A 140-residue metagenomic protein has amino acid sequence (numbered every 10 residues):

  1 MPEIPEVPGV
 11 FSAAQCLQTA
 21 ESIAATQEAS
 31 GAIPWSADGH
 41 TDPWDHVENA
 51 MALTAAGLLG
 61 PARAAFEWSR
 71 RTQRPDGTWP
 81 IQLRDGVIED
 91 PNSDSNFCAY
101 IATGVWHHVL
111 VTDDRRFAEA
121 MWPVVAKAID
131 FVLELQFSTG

Functional and structural regions predicted by a protein language model:
M1-W44, A55-W68, D76-W79: Low-complexity, Ser/Thr/Pro/Gly-enriched N-terminal "stalk/linker" regions
A37, A50, E89: Conserved short-loop catalytic and cofactor-binding motifs
V47-A50, A102: Hydrophobic core positions within HEAT/HEAT-like alpha-solenoid repeats
G57-G140: Helix-terminus loop motifs that line ligand-binding clefts
